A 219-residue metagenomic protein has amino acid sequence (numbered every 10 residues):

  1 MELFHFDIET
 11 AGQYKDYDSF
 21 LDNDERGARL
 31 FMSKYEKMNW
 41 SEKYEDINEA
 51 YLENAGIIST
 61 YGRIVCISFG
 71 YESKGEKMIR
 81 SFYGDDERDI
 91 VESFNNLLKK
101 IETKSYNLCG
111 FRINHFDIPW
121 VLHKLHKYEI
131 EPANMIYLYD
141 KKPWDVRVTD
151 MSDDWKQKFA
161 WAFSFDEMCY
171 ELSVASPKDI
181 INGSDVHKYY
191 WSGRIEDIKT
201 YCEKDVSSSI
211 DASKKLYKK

Functional and structural regions predicted by a protein language model:
M1-H123: Conserved non-catalytic scaffold segment of RNase H-like nuclease domains
E2, G62-M78, F82, E102-T200 (+1 more regions): Metal-dependent phosphoesterase core characteristic of DEDDh/y 3'-5' exonuclease domains
